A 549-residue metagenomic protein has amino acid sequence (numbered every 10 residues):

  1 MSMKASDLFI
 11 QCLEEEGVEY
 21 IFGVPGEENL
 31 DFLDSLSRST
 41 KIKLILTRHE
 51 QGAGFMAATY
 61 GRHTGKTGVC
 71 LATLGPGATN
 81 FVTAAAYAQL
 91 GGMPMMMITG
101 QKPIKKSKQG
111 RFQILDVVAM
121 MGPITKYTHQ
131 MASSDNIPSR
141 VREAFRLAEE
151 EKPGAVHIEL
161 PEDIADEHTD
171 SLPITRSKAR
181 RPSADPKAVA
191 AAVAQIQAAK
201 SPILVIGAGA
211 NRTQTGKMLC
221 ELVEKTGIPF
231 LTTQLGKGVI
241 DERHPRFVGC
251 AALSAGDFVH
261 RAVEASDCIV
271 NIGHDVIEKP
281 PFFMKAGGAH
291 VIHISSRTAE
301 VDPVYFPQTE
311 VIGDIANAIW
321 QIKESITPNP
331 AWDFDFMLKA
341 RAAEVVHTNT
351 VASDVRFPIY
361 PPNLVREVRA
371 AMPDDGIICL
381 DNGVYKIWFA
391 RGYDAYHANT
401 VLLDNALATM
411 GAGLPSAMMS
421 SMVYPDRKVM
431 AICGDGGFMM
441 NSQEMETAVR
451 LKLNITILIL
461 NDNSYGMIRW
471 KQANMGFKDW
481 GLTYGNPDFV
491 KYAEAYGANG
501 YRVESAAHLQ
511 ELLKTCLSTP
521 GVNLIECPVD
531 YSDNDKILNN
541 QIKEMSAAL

Functional and structural regions predicted by a protein language model:
M1-W332, A371-D374, T447, N454-I457 (+3 more regions): N-terminal alpha/beta PP-like core and its mobile active-site loop of ThDP/TPP-dependent enzymes
S6-F9, E14, V18, F32-S39 (+3 more regions): Active-site diphosphate/adenylate-binding microenvironment
G23-G26, L115, G383, T483 (+1 more regions): Alpha-helix N-cap/helix-start motif at coil-to-helix transitions, marked by capping-box chemistry
I98, K106-Q113, D302-V304, E310-I312 (+3 more regions): Thiamine diphosphate
L160, I206, T232, L380-N382 (+2 more regions): Pocket-edge structural micro-motifs
S171, G288-V384, A506-T515, T519-L549: Phosphate/pyrophosphate-binding active-site segments
P182, D354, P358, D479-L482: Short, surface-exposed loop/turn motifs that are enriched in glycine and acidic residues and include a nearby proline
V223, A252, V263, P361 (+2 more regions): Active-site-proximal structural scaffolding
